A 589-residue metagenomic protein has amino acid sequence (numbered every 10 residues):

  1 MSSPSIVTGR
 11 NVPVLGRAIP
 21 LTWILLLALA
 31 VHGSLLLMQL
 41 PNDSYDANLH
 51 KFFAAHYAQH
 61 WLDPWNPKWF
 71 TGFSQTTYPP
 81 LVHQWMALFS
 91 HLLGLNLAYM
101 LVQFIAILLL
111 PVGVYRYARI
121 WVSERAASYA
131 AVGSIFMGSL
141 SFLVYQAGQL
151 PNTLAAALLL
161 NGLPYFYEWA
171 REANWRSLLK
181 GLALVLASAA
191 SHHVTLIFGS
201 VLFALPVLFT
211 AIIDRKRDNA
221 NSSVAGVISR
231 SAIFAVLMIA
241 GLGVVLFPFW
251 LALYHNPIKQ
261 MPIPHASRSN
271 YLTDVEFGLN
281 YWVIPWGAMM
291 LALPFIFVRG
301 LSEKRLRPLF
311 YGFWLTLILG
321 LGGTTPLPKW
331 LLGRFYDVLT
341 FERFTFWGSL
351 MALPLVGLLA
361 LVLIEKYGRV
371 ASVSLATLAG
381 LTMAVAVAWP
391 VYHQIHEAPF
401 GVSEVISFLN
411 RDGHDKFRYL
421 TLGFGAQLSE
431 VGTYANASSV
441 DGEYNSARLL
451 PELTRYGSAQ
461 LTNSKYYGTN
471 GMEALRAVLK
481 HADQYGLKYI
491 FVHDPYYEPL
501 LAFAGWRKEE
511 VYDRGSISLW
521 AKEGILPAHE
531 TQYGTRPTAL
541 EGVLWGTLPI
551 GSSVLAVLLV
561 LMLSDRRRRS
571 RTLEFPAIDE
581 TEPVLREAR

Functional and structural regions predicted by a protein language model:
S2-F408, E430-T433, Y456, H481 (+3 more regions): Membrane-embedded transmembrane-helix bundle of lipid-linked glycan/lipid transferases
V185, A379-Y392, R411-Q484, L526: Extracytoplasmic/lumenal acceptor-recognition loop(s) of multi-pass membrane glycoenzymes
F408-L409, L501: Hydrophobic C-terminal alpha-helix "anchor/cap" residues
G423-Q427, H493-E498: Short, polar loop motifs at secondary-structure junctions
E430-Y434, P499-A504: Short loop/helix-cap segments at secondary-structure boundaries that form the rim of catalytic
A447, Y497, S516: Positions that flank functional sites
L449-L450, L500, L519: Short secondary-structure boundary/hinge segments and terminal tails
